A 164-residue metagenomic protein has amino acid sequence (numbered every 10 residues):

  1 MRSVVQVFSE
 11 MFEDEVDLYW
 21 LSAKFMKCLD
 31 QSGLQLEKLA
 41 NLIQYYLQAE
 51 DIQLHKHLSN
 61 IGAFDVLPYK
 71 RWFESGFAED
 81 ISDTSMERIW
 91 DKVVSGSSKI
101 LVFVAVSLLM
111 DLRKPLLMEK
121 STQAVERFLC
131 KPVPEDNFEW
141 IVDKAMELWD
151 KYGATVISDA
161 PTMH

Functional and structural regions predicted by a protein language model:
M1-D136, W140: Internal, helix-rich recognition cores of eukaryotic regulatory domains
T122-H164: C-terminal, extended alpha-helical scaffolding domains
